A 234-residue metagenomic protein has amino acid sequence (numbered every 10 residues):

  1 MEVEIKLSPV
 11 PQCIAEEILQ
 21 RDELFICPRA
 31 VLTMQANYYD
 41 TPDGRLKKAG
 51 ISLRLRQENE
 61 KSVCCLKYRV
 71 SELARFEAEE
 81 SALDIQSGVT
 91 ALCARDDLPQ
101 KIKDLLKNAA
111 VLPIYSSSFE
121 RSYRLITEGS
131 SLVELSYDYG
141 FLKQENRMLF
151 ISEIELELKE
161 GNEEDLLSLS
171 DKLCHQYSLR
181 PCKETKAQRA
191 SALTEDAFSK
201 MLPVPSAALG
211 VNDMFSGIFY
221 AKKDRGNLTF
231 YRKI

Functional and structural regions predicted by a protein language model:
M1-I234: Phosphate-end processing signature that detects enzymes handling 5′-triphosphorylated RNA and polyphosphate
